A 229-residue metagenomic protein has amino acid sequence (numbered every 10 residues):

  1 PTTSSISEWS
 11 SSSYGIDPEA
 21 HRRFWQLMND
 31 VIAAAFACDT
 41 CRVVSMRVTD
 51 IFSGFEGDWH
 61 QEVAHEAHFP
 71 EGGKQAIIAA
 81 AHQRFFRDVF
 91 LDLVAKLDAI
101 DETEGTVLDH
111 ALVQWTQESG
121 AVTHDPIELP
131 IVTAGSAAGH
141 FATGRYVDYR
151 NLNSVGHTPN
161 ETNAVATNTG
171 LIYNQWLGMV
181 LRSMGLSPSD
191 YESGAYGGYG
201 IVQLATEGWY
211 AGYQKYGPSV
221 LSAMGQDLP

Functional and structural regions predicted by a protein language model:
P1-P229: Ligand-binding pockets and gating/stacking loops
